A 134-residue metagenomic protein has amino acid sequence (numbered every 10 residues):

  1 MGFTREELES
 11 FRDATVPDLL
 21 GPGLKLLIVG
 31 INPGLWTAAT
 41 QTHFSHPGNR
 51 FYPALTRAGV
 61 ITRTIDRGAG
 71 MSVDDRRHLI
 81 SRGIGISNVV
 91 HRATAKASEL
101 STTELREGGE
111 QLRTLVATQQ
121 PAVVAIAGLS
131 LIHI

Functional and structural regions predicted by a protein language model:
M1-R57: Active-site and ligand/interface coordination hotspots across diverse enzymes and nucleic-acid-associated assemblies
R12, M71-S72, G108-G109: Amphipathic coiled-coil/heptad-repeat helices and related helical stalk/stem segments that mediate oligomerization
D18-L19, R76-L79, L115-T118: Short, conserved, surface-exposed binding loops centered on an aromatic residue
V29, I126-G128: Short beta-strand segments
T37-T103: Short, surface-exposed acidic-centric catalytic microdomains
L100-L112: Glycine-rich, highly charged phosphate/nucleotide-binding loops
L112-I126: Proline-aspartate-enriched helix->loop->beta-strand connector
I132-I134: Conserved small/polar residues in nucleotide/adenosyl-binding loops
